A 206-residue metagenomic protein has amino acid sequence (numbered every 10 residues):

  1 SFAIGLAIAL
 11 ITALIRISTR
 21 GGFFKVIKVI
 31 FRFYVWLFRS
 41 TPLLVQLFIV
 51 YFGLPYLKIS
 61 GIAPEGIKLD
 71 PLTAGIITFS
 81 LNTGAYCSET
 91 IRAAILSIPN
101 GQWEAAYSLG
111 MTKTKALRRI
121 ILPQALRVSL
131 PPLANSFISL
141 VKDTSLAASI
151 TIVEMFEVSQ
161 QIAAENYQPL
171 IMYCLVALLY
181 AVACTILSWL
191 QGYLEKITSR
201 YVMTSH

Functional and structural regions predicted by a protein language model:
S1-H206: Transmembrane alpha-helices and adjacent helix-loop boundaries
